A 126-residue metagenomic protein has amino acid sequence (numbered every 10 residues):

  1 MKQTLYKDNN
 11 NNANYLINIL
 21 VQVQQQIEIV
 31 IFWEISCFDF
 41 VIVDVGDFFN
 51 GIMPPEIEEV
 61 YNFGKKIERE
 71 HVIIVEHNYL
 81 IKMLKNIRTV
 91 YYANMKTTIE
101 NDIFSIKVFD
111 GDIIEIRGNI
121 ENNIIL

Functional and structural regions predicted by a protein language model:
K2-N62: N-terminal interaction modules that seed assembly of large macromolecular complexes
N12, D39, D44, I67-R69 (+2 more regions): A generic structural signal for solvent-exposed, polar alpha-helical segments
V23-Q26, M83, N123: Conserved short hydrophobic interaction patches
G46-K107: Surface-exposed, low-hydrophobicity interaction/linker segments
T97-L126: Short, compact, well-ordered microdomains
